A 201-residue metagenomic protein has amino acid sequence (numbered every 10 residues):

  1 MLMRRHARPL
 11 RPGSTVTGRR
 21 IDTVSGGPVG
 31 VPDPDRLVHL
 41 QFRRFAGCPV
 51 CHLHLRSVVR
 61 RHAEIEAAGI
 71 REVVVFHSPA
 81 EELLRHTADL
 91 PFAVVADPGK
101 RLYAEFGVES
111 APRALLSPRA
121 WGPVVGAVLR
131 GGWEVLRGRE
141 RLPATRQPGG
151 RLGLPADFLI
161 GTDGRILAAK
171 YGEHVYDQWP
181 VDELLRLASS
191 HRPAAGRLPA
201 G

Functional and structural regions predicted by a protein language model:
M1-G201: Chalcogenol-based redox active-site neighborhoods
